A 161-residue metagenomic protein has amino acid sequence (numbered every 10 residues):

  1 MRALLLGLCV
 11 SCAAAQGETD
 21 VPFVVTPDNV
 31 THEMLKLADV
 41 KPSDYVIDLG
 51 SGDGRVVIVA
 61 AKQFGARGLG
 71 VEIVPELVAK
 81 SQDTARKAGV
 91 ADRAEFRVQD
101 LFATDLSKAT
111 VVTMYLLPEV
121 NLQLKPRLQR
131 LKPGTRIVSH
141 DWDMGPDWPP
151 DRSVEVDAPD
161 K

Functional and structural regions predicted by a protein language model:
R2-S11: Bacterial N-terminal signal peptides
V25-P42: Conserved alpha-helix/loop element of class I SAM-dependent methyltransferases that forms part of the SAM/SAH-binding
S43-G52: Conserved class I S-adenosyl-L-methionine
G54-I58: Glycine-rich SAM-binding Motif I of class I
R67-E72: Conserved SAM-binding motif I beta-strand of class I
P75-K108: S-adenosyl-L-methionine
S107-Q123: A short SAM/SAH-binding and catalytic strip from SAM-dependent methyltransferases
E119-K161: C-terminal substrate-binding/active-site "lid" region of AdoMet-derived donor-dependent transferases
